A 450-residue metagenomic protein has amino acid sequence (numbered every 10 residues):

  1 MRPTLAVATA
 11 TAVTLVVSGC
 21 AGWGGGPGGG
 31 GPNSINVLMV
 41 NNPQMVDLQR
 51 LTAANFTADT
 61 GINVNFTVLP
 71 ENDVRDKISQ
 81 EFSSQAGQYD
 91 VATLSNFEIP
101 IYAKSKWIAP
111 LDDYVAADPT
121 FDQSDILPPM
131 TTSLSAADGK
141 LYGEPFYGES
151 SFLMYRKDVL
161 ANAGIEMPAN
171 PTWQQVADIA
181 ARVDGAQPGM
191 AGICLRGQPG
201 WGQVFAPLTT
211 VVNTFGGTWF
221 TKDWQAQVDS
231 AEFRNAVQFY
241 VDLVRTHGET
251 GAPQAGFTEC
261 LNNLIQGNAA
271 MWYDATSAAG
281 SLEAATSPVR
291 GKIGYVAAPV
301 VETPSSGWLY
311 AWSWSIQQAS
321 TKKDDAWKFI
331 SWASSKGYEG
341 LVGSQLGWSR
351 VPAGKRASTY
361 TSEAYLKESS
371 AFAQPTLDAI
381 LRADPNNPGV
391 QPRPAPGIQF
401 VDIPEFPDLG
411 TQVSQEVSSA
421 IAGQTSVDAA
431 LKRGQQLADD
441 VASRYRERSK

Functional and structural regions predicted by a protein language model:
M1-N36, A116, D428-K432, Q436-K450: Short, low-complexity disordered leader/linker segments with a strong preference for bacterial N-terminal type II
N55-I126, A161-G164, N263, G267-M271 (+1 more regions): Extracytoplasmic "Venus flytrap"/periplasmic binding protein-like
N96-S150, V204-P207, G294-V296, I380: Hinge/lid segment of periplasmic solute-binding proteins
D112-I126, A169, I193, G197-G200 (+6 more regions): Short, solvent-exposed loop/beta-turn-alpha elements that line the ligand-binding surface or hinge of extracytoplasmic
A116, A278-V289, E302-T411, S449: C-terminal lobe and pocket-closing loops of periplasmic/extracytoplasmic Venus-flytrap solute-binding proteins
A136-F146, S151, Q174-A226, Q238 (+2 more regions): Extracytoplasmic/periplasmic solute-binding protein
A161, D384-K450: Conserved C-terminal helix/tail region of periplasmic/extracytoplasmic solute-binding proteins
I179-R182, K222-Q254, G294, A298: Glycine-centered hinge/linker elements that transmit conformational signals in sensory and ligand-binding systems
